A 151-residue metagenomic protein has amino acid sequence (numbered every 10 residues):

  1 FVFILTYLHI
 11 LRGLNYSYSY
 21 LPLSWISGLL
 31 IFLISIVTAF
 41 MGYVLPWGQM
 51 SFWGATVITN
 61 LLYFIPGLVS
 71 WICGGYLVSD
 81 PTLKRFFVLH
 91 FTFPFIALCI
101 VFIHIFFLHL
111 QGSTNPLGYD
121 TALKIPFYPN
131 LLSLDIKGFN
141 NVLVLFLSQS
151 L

Functional and structural regions predicted by a protein language model:
F1-L151: Membrane-embedded and interfacial regions of multi-pass energy-transducing membrane proteins
